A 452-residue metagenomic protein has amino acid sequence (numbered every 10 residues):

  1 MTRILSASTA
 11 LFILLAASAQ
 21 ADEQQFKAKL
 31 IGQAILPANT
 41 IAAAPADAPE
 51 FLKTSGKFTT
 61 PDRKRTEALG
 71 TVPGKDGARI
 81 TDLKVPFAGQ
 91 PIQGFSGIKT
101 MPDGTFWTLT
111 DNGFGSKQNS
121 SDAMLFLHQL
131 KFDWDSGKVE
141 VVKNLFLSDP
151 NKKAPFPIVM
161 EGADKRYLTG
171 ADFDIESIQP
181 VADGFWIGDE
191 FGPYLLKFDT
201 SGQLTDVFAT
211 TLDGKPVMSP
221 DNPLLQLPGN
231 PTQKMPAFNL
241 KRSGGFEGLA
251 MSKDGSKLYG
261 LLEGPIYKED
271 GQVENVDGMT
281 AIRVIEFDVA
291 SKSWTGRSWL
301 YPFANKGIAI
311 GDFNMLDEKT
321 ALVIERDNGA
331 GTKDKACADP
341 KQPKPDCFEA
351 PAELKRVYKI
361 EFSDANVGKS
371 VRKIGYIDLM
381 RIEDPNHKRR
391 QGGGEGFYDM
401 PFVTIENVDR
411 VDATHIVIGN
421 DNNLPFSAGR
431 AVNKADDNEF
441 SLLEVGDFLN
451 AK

Functional and structural regions predicted by a protein language model:
M1-A21: Gram-negative bacterial Sec-dependent N-terminal signal peptides
D22-K452: Sequence/structural signature of beta-propeller domains
